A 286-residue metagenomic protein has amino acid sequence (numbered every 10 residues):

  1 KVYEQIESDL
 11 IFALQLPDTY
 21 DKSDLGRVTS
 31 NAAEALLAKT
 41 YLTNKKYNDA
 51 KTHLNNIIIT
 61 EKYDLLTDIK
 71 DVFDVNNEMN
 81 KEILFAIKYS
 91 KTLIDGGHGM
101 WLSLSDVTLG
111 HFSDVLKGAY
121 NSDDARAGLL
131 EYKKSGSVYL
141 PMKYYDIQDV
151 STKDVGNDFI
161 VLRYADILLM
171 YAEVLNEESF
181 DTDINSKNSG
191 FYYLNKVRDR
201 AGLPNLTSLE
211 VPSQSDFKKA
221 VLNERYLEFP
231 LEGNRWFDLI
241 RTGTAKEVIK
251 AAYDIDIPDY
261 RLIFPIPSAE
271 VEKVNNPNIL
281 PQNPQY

Functional and structural regions predicted by a protein language model:
K1-I94, A125-Y286: Acidic/polar-rich alpha-helix caps and helix-coil junctions
L93-F112, E232: Acidic-aromatic pocket-rim loops
L104-A127: Short, cationic low-complexity segments
